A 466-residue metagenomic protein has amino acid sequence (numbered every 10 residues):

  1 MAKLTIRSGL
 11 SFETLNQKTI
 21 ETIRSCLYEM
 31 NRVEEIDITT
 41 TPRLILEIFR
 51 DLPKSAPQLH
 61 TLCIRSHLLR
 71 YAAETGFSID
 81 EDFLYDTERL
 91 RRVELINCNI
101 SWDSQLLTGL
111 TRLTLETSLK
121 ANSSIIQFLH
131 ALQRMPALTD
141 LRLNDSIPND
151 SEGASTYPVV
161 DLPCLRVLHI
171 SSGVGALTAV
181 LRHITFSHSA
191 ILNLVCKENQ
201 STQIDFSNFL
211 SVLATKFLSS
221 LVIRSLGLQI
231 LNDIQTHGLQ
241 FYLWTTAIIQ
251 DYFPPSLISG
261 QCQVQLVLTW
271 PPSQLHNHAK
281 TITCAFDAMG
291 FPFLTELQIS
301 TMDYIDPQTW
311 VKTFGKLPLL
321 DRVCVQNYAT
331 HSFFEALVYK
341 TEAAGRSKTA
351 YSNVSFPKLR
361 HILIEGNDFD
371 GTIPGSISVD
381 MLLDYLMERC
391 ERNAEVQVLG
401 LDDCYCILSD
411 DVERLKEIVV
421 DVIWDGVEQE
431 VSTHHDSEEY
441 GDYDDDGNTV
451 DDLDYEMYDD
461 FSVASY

Functional and structural regions predicted by a protein language model:
M1-Y466: Leucine-rich repeat
